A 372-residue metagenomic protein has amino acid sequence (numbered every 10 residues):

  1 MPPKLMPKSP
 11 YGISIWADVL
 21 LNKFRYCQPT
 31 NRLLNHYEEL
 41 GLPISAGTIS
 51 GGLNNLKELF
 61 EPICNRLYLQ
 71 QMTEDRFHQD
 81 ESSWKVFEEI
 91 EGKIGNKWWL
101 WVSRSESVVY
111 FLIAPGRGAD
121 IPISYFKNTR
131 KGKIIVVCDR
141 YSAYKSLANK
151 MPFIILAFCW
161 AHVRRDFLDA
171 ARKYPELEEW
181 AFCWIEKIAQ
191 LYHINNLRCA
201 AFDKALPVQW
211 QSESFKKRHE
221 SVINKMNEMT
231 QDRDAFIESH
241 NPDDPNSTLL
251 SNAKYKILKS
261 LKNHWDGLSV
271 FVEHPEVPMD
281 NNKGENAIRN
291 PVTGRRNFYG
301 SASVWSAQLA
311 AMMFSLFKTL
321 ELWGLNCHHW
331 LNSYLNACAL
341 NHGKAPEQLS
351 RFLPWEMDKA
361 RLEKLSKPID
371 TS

Functional and structural regions predicted by a protein language model:
M1-S372: Catalytic center-proximal scaffold of phosphoryl-transfer enzymes
